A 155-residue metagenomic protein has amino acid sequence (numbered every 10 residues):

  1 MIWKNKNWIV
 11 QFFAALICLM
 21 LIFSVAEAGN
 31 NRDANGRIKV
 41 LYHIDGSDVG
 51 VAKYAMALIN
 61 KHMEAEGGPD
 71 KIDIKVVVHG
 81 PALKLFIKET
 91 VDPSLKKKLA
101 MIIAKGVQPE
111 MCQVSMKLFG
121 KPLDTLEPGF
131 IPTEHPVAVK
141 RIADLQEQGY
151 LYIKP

Functional and structural regions predicted by a protein language model:
I2-F13: Bacterial N-terminal signal peptides that target proteins for export
I2-W3, I22, A26-G29: N-terminal charge/polar-biased segments
N5, I17-C18, G68-D70: General structural signal for secondary-structure boundaries
W8, L16, G29-N30: Hydrophobic alpha-helical segments with strong N-terminal bias
Q11-F23: Bacterial N-terminal signal peptides
E27-P155: Secreted/extracellular ectodomain signature
